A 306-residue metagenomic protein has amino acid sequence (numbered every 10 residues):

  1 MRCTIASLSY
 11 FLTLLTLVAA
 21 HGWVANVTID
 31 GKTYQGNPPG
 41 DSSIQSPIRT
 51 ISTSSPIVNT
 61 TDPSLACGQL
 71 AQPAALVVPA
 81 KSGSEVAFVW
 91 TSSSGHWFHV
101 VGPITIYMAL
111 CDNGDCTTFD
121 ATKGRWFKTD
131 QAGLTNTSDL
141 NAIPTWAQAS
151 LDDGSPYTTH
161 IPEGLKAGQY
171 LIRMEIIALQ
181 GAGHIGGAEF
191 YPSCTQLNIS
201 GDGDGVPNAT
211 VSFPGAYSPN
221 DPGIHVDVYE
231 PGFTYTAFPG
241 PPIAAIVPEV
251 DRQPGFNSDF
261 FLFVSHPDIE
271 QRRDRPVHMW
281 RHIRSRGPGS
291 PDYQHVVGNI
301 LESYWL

Functional and structural regions predicted by a protein language model:
R2-I104, A109-P156, L179-L306: Peripheral, solvent-exposed domain-edge segments that often transition into intrinsically disordered/low-complexity
S84, G168-Q169: Surface-exposed loop/turn positions
I161, K166-G168: A glycine-anchored, Pro-Gly-centered beta-turn/N-cap motif
Y170-M174: A short tyrosine-centered beta-strand micro-motif
